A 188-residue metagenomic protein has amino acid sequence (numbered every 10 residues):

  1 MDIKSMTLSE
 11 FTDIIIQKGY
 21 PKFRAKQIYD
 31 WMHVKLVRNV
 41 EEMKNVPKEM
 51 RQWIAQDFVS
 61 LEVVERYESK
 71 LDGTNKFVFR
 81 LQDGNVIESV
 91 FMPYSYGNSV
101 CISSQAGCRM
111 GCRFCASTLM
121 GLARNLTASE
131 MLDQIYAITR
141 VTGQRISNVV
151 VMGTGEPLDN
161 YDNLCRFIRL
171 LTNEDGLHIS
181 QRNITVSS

Functional and structural regions predicted by a protein language model:
M1-N98: Flexible, acidic/Gly-rich N-terminal and inter-domain linker regions that tether and position cofactor-handling modules
I87-S188: Conserved Radical SAM active-site core
